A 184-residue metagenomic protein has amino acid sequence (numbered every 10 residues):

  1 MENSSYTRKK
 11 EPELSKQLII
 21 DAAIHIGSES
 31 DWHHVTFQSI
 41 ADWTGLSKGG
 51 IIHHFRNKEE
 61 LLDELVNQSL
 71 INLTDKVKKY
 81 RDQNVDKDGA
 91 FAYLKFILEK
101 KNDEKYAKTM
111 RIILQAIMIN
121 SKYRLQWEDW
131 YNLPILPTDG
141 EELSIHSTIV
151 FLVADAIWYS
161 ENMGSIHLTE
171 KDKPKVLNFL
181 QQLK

Functional and structural regions predicted by a protein language model:
M1-W43, E60: Basic, helix-initiating cap at the start of DNA-binding domains
D42, R56-N57, N67: Residue-level detection of the helix-turn-helix DNA-binding "recognition helix"
G45-F55: Short hydrophobic/aromatic patch on the recognition helix
L62-S69: Alpha-helical DNA-contacting segments of helix-turn-helix folds
E64, T74-M110: Hydrophobic alpha-helical connector segments
Y93-I97, M110-L114, V150-I157: Short alpha-helical scaffolding segments that buttress acidic/His motifs in well-ordered protein cores
I97-M110, Q115-Y131: Conserved, surface-exposed functional patches that form binding/active-site neighborhoods
K122-E128, N132-K184: Hydrophobic/aromatic-rich alpha-helical bundle segments in the mid-to-C-terminal region
